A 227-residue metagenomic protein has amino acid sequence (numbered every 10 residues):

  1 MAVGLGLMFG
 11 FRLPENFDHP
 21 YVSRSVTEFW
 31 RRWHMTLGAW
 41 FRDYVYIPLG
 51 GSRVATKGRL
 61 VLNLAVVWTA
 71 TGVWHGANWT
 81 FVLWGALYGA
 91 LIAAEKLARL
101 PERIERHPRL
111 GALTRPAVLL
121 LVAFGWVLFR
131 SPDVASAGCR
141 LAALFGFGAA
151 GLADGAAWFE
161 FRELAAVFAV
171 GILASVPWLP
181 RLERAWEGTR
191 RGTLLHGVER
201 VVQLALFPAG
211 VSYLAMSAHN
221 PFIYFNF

Functional and structural regions predicted by a protein language model:
M1-N226: Membrane-embedded transmembrane alpha-helical bundles that form the catalytic cores of multi-pass lipid-modifying
